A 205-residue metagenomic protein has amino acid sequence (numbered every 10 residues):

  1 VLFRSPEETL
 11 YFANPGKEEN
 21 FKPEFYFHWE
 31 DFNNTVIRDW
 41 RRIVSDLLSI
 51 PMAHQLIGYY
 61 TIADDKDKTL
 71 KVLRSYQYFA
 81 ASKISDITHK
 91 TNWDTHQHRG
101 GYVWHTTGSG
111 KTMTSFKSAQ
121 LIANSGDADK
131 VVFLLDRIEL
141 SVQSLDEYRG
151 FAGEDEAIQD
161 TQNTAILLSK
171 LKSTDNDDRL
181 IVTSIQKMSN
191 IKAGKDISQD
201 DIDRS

Functional and structural regions predicted by a protein language model:
V1-K130, E139, Q143-D155, L180 (+2 more regions): ATP-dependent helicase/translocase motor core
L135: Conserved residues at beta->alpha junctions
I138, D160-K170, S184-N190: Conserved helicase motor
T164-I181, I197-D200: Conserved motor-coupling elements within RecA-like helicase/translocase cores
I191-K195: Conserved ATPase-coupling elements of RecA-like P-loop NTPase cores
D203-S205: Conserved P-loop NTPase catalytic core
